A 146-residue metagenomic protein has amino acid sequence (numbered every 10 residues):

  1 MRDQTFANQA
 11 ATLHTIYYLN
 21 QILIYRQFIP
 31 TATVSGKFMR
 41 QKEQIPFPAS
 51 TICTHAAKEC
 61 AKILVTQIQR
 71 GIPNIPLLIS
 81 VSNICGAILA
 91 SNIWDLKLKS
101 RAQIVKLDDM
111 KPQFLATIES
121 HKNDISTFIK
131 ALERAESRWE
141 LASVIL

Functional and structural regions predicted by a protein language model:
M1-D95, P112-K122, L141-V144: Extended, leucine-rich alpha-helical cores of fungal transcription factors
L98-R138, A142-L146: Extended acidic/polar alpha-helical scaffold segments
